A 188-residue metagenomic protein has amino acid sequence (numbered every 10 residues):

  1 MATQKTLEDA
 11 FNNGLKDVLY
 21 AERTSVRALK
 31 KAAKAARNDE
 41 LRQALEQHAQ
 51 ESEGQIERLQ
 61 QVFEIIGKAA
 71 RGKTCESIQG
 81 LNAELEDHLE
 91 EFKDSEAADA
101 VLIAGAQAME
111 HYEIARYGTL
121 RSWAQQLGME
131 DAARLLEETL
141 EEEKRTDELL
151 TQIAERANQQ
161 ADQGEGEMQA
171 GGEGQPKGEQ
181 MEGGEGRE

Functional and structural regions predicted by a protein language model:
M1-E188: Amphipathic alpha-helical hairpins
